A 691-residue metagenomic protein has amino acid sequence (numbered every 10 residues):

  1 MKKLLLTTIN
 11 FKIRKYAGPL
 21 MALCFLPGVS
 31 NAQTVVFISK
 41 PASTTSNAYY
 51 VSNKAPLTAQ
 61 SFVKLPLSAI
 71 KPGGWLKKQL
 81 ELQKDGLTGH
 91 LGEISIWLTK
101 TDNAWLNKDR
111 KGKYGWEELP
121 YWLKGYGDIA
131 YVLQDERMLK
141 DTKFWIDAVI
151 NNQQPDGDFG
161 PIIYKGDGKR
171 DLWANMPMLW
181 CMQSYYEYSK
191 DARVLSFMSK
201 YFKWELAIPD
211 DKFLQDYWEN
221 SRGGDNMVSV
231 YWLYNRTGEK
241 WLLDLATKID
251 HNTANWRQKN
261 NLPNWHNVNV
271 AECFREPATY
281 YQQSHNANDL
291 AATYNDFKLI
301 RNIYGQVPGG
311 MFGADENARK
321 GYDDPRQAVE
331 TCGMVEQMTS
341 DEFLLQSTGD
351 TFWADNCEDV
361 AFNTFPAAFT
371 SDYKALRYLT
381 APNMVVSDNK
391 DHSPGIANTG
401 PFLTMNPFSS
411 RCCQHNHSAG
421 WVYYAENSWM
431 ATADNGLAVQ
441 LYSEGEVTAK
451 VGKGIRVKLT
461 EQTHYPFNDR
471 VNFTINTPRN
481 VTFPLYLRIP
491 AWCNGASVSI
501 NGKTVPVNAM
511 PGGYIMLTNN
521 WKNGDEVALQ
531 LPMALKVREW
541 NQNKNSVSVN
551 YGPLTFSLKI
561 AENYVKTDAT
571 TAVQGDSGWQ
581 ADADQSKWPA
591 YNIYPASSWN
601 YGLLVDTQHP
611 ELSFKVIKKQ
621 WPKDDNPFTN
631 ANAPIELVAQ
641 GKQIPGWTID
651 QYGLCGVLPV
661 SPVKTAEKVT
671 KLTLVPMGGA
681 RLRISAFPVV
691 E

Functional and structural regions predicted by a protein language model:
M1-V36: Bacterial Sec-dependent N-terminal signal peptides
T34-E136, G168-Y188, A192, G224-W241 (+5 more regions): Aromatic (Trp/Tyr) and acidic
V35-T45, T293, D355-N363, A368 (+4 more regions): C-terminal beta-rich recognition modules with glycine/proline-rich loops and embedded aromatic residues
W122, E136-W173, Y304-F312: Helix-terminus loop motifs that line ligand-binding clefts
Y164-L172, L179, V194-S221: Asp-box/WD-like beta-propeller blade repeats and closely related beta-sheet repeat scaffolds
P209, F213-R257, L262-P263: Solenoidal tandem-repeat scaffolds enriched in leucines and small polar residues
F483-Y486, L517-A534: C-terminal beta-strand-rich structural cap/linker in extracellular carbohydrate-active enzymes
C493-N519, V537-Q542: Solvent-exposed beta-strand/loop surfaces of large extracellular or lumenal domains
